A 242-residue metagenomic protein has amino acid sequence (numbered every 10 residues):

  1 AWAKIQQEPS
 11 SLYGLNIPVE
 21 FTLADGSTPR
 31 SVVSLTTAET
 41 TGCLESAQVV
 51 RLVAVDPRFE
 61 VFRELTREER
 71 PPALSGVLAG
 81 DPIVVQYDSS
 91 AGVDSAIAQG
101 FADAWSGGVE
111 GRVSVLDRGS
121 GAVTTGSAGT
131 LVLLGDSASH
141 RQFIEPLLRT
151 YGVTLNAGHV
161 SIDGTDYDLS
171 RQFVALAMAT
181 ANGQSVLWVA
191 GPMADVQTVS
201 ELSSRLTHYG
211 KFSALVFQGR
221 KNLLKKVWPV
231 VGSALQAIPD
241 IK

Functional and structural regions predicted by a protein language model:
A1-D56: Beta-strand-rich binding/interaction modules
K4-S10, R58, S137, G191-A194: Secondary-structure transition/turn motif
T37-E39, Q48, L65-T66, G210 (+2 more regions): Solvent-exposed, flexible loop/coil residues
G42, E64-T66, S200-E201: A short, polar/proline- and glycine-enriched secondary-structure boundary/capping micro-motif
D56-R70, V196: Short acidic/polar inter-strand loop motif in beta-rich domains
P71-K242: Solvent-exposed alpha-helical segments and adjacent loops that form catalytic or protein-interaction surfaces
